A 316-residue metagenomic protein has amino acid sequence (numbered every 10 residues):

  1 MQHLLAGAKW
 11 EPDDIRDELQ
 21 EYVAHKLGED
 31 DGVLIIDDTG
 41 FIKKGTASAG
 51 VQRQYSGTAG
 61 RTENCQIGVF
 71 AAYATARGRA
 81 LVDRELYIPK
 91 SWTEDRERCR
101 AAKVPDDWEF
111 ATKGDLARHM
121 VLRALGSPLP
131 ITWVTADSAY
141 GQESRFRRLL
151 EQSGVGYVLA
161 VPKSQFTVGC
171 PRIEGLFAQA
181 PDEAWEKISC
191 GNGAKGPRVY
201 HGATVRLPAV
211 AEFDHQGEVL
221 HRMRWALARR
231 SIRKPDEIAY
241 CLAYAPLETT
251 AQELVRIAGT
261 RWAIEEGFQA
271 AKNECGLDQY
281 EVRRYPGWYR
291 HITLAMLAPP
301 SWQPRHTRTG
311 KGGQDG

Functional and structural regions predicted by a protein language model:
M1-T135, A139-L159, K163-F166: Conserved, well-structured functional cores that handle cations and Mg-NTP chemistry
A8, A245, A258-R261, A271 (+1 more regions): Generic structural signal for hydrophobic core residues of well-folded globular domains
I36, G40, Y140, A178 (+2 more regions): Short amphipathic alpha-helical "interface-anchor" segments enriched in bulky aromatics
T58-N64, S231-R233, V282-I292: Structural motif
G60, A76-A102, D106, V158-A263: An anionic, glycine-rich sequence signature occurring as long contiguous blocks
I67, E237, A263, R290-M296: Catalytic-loop motifs flanking and including active-site residues across diverse enzymes
E143, G169-C170, H291: Short Asp/Glu-rich motifs
C275-G316: Basic, amphipathic alpha-helical segments enriched in Lys/Arg and hydrophobic/aromatic residues
